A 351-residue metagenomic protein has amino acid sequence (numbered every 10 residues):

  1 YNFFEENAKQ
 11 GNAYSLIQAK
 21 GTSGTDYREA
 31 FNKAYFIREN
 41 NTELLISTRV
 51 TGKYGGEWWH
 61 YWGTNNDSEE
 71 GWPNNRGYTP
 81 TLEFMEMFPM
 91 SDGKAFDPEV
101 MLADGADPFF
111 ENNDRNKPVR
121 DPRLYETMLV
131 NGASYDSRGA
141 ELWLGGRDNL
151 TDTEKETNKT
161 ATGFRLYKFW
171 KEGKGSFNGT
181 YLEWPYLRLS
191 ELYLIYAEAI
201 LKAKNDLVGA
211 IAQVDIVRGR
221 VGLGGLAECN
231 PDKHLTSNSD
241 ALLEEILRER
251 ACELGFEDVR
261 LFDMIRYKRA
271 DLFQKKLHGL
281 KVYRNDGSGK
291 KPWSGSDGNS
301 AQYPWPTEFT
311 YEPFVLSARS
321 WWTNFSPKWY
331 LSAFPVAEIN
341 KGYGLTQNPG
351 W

Functional and structural regions predicted by a protein language model:
Y1-W62, W72, P98-W351: Acidic/polar-rich alpha-helix caps and helix-coil junctions
T64-G93, R147-E156: Short, cationic low-complexity segments
